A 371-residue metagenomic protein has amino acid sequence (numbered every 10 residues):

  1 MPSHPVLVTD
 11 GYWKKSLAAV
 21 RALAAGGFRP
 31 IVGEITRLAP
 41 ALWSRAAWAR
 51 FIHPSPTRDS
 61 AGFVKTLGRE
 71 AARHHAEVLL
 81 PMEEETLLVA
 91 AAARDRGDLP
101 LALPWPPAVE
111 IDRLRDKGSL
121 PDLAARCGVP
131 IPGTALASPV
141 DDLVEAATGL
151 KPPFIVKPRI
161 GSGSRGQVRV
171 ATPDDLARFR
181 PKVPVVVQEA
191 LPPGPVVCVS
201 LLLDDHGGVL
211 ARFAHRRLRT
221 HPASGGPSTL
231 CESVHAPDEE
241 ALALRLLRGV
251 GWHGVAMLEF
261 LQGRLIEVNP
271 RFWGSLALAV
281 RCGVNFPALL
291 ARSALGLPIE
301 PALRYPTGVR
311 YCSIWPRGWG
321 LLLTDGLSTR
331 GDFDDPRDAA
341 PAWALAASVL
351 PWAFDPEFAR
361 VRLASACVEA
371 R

Functional and structural regions predicted by a protein language model:
M1-P106, D141, A359-A370: ATP-binding N-terminal substructure of ATP-dependent carboxylate-amine bond-forming enzymes
W48, R96-G166: A conserved helix-loop-beta module that forms one wall/lid of the active-site cleft in ATP-utilizing catalytic domains
E70-A76, T148-L150, K182-V183: Glycine-rich phosphate-binding loop signature in dinucleotide/nucleotide-binding domains
P130-P132, P153-V156, R165-G194, P222-G226: Conserved ATP-binding module of the ATP-grasp superfamily
A137, Q167-A171, L202-D204: Short beta-strand-to-turn element immediately C-terminal to the catalytic PLP-Schiff-base lysine in fold type I
E189-G251, N269-A294: ATP-dependent carboxylate/phosphate-activation module, predominantly the ATP-grasp catalytic core and closely related
H253-Q262: A short glycine-rich, hydrophobically flanked beta-strand micro-motif that places a catalytic Asp/Glu for divalent metal
R292-R371: Peripheral (often C-terminal) accessory segments that flank ATP-dependent C-N-forming ligase machineries
